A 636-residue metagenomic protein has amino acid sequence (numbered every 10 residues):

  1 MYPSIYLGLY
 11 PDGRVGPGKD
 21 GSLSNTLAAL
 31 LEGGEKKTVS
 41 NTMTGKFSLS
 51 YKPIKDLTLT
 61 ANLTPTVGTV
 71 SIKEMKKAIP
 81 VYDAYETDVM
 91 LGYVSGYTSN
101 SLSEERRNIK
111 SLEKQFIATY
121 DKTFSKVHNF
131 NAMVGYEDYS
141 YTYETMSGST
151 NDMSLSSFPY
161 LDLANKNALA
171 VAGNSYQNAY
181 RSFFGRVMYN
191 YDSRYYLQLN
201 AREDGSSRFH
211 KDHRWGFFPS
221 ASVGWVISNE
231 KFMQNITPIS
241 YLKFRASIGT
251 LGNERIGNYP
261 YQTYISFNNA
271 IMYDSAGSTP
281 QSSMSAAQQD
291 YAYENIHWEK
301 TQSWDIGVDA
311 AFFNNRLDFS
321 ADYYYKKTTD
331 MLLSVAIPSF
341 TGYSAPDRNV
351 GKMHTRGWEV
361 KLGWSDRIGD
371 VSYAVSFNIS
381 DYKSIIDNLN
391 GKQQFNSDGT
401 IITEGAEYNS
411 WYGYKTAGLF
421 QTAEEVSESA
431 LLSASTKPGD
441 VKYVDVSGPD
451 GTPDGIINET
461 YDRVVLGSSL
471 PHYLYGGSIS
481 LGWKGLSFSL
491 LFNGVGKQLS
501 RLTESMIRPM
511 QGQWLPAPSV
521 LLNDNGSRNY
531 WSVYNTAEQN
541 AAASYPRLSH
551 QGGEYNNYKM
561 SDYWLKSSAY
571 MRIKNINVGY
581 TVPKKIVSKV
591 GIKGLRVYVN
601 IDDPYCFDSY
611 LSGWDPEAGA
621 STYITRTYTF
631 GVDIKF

Functional and structural regions predicted by a protein language model:
P3-S4: Core domains of carbohydrate- and sulfate-ester-processing enzymes
G8, R14-K76, V89-G413, N556 (+1 more regions): Extracellular/periplasmic, surface-exposed regions of secreted and cell-surface proteins
T60, I79, F488-L491: A structural signal for short, well-ordered beta-strand segments and their strand-loop junctions that often border
N62, G135, R186-N190, S410-T422 (+6 more regions): Exposed, low-structure sequence patches enriched in small/polar residues
V81-A84, S206, V495-G591, L595-R596: Extracytoplasmic gating/loop element in the C-terminal half of outer-membrane beta-barrel translocons and assembly
S147, I271, R348, R367-S469 (+2 more regions): Conserved small-residue
I386, Y461, P471-G485, K574-G579: Conserved SET/PR-domain catalytic core that frames the SAM/AdoMet-binding pocket
L466-L502: Glycine-rich, aromatic-lined ligand/substrate-binding cores of catalytic and carbohydrate-binding domains
